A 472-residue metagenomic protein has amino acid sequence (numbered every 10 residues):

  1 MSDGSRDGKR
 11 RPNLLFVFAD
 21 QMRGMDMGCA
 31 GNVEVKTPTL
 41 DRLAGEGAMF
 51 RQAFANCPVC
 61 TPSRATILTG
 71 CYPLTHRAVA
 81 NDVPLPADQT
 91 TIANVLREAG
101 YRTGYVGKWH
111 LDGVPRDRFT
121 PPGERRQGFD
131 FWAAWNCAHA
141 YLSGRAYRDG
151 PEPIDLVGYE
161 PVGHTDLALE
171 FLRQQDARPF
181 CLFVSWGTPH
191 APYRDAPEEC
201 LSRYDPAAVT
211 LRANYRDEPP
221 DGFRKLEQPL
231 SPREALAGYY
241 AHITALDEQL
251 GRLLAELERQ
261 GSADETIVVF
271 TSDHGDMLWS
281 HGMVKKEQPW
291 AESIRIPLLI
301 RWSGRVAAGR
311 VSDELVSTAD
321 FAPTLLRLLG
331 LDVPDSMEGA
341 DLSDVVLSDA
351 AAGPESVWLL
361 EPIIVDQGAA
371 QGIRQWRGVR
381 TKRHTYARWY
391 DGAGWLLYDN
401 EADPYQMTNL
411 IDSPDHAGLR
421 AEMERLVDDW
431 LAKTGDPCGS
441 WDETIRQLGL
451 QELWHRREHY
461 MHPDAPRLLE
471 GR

Functional and structural regions predicted by a protein language model:
M1-W389, G394-W395, N400, P404-R425 (+3 more regions): Formylglycine-dependent sulfatase
R126, T444-I445: Non-globular sequence segments
C438, D442-T444: TerminUS-proximal long segments
